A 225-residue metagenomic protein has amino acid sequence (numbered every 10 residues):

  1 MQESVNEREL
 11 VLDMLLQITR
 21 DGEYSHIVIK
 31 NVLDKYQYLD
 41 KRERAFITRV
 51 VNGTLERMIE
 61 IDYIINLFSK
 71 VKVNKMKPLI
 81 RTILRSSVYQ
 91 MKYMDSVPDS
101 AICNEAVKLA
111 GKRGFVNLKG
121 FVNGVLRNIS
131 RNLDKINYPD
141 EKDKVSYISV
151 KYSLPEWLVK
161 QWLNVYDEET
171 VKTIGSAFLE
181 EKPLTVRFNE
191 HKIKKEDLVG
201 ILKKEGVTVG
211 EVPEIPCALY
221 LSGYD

Functional and structural regions predicted by a protein language model:
M1-Y224: Class I Rossmann-like S-adenosyl-L-methionine
